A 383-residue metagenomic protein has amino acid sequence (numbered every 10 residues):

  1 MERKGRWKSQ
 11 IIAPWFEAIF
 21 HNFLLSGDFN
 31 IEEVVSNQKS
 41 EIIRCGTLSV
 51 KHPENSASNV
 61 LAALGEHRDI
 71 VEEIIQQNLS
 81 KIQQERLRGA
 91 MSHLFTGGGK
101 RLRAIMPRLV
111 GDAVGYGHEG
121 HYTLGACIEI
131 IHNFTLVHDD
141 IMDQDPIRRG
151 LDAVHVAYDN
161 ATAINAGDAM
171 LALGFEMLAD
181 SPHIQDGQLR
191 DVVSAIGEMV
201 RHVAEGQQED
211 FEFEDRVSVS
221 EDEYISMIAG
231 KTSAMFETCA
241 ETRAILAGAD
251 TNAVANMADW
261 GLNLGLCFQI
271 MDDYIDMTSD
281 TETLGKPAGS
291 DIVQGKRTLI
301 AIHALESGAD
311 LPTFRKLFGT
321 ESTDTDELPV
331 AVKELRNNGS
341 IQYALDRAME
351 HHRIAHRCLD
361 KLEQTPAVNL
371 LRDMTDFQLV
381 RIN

Functional and structural regions predicted by a protein language model:
W7, I12-N133, V137, I141-V156 (+4 more regions): Conserved N-terminal diphosphate/IPP-binding helix and adjacent helical/loop segment of trans-prenyltransferase domains
A57, L64, R68, H121-L124 (+8 more regions): Hydrophobic packing residues in well-ordered alpha-helices of helical domains and bundles
K81, T96-K100, I164-N165, P182-T281: All-alpha helical catalytic cores of prenyl diphosphate-utilizing isoprenoid enzymes
E85-C127, M177-L178, E221-L264, I300-I302 (+1 more regions): Alpha-helical phosphate/pyrophosphate-handling elements in metalloenzyme active cores
H93-L94, C127, Q144, A195-M199 (+5 more regions): Short acidic/histidine-centered micro-motifs embedded in hydrophobic/aromatic stretches that mark compact functional
R148-M170, V217-T232, A255-D259, T281-S307 (+1 more regions): Divalent-cation-assisted or electrostatically stabilized phosphate/pyrophosphate-binding catalytic cores
A157-Y158, D168-I184: A glycine/threonine-rich phosphate-anchoring loop and its flanking beta-alpha core in nucleotide/phosphate-binding
